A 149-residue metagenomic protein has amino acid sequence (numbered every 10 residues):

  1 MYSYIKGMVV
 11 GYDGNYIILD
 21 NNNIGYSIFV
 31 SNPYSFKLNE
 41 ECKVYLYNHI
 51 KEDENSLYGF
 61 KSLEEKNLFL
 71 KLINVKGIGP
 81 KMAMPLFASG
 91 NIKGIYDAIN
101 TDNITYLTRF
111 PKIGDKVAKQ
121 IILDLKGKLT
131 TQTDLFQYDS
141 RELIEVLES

Functional and structural regions predicted by a protein language model:
Y2-K6, V10-Y106, D115-Q137: Long, highly charged, low-complexity intrinsically disordered interaction regions that mediate electrostatic DNA/RNA
R109: Alpha-helical residues within the helix-turn-helix
L143-S149: Charged/polar low-complexity intrinsically disordered segments, enriched in acidic residues
